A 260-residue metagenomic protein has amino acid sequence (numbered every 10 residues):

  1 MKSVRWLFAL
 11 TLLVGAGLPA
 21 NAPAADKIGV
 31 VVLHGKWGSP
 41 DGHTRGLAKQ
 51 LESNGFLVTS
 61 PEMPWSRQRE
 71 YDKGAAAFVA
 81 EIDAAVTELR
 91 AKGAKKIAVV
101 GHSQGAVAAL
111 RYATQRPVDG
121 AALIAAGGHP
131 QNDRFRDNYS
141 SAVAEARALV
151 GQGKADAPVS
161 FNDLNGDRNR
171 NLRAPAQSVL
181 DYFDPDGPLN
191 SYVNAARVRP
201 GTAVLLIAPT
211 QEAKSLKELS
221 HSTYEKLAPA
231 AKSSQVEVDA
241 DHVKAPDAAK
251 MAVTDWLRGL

Functional and structural regions predicted by a protein language model:
K27-G35: Short beta-strand element of the alpha/beta-hydrolase
W37-L47, E218-L219: The serine-hydrolase catalytic nucleophile loop
L51-Q68: Conserved alpha/beta-hydrolase
D72-K92: Alpha/beta-hydrolase active-site loop
A98, G120-A122: Residue in the alpha/beta-hydrolase core beta-strand immediately N-terminal to the catalytic nucleophile
V100-A109: Gly/Ala-rich beta-loop-alpha elbow adjacent to hydrolase catalytic centers
I124-N194: Accessory cap/linker subdomain of secreted extracellular hydrolases
N165-A249: Serine-hydrolase catalytic core
